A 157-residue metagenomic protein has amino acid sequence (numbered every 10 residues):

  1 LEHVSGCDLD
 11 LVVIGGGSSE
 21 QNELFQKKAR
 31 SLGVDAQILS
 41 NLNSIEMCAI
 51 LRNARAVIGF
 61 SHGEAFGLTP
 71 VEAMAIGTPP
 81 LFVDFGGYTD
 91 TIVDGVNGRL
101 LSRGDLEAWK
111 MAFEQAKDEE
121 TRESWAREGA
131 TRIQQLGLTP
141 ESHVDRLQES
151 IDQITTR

Functional and structural regions predicted by a protein language model:
L9-L24, I38-S40: Glycosyltransferase donor-sugar binding loop
A49-A54: Short alpha-helical donor nucleotide-sugar binding micro-motif in glycosyltransferases
V57-I58: A short hydrophobic beta-strand element within the catalytic core of glycosyltransferases that build diverse glycans
H62: Aromatic "clamp/platform" in nucleotide-sugar-dependent glycosyltransferases that forms part of the donor/acceptor
G67-P70, Y88: Short glycine/serine-rich donor-binding loops of glycosyltransferases
P79-F82: Short hydrophobic beta-strand element within catalytic cores of glycosyltransferases and related nucleotide-activated
D94-G95, R99-L106, E114-E120: Conserved acidic donor-binding segment of nucleotide-sugar-dependent glycosyltransferases
E120-I154: A charged, aromatic-enriched C-terminal amphipathic alpha-helix characteristic of glycosyltransferases across folds
